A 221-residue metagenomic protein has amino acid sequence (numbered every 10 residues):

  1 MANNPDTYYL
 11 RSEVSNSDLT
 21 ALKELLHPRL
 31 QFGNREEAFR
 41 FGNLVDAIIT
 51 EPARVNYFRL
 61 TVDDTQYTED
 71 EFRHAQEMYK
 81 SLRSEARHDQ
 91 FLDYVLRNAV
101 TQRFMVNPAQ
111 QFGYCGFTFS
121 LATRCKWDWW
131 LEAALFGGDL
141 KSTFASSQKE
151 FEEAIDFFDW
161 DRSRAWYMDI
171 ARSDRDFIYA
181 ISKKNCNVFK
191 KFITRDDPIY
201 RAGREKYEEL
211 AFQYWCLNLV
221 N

Functional and structural regions predicted by a protein language model:
M1-C125: Metal-dependent nuclease catalytic cores that hydrolyze phosphodiester bonds in DNA/RNA, characterized by
G33-N34, D64-Y67, K149-F158, F192-P198: Short histidine-centered catalytic/ligand-binding loop motif
R40, A122-R124, D159-W166, A202: Short, well-structured alpha-helical interface segments that form or flank functional binding sites
I49-A53, S142-A145, R172: Hydrophobic/aromatic-lined pockets within catalytic cores
A75, Y79, A154-F157, W166-N221: Metal-dependent nuclease catalytic regions and adjoining charged, substrate-binding loops involved in nucleic-acid end
S120-R124, L131-L135, S173, N185-N187: Coil-to-beta-strand transition motifs
C125-E150: Conserved catalytic cores of phosphodiester-cleaving nucleases, focusing on short active-site segments
